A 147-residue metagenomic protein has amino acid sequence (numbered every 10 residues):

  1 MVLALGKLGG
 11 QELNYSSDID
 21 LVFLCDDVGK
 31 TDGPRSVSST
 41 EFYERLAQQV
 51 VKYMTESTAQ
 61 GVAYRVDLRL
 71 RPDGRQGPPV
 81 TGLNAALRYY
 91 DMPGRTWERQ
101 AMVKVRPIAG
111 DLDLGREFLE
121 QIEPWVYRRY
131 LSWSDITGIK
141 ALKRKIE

Functional and structural regions predicted by a protein language model:
M1-E147: A nucleotide- and high-energy phosphate-metabolite-utilizing enzyme signature
